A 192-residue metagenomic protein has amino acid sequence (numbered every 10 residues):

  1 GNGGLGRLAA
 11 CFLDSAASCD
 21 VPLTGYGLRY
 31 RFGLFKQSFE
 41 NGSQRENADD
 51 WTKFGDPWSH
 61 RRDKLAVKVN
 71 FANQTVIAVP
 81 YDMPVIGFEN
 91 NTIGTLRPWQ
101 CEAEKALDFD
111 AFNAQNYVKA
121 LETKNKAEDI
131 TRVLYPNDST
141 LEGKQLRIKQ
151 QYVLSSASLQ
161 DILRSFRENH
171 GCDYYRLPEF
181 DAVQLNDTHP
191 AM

Functional and structural regions predicted by a protein language model:
G1-M192: Catalytic cores of glycan-processing enzymes that make or break glycosidic bonds
